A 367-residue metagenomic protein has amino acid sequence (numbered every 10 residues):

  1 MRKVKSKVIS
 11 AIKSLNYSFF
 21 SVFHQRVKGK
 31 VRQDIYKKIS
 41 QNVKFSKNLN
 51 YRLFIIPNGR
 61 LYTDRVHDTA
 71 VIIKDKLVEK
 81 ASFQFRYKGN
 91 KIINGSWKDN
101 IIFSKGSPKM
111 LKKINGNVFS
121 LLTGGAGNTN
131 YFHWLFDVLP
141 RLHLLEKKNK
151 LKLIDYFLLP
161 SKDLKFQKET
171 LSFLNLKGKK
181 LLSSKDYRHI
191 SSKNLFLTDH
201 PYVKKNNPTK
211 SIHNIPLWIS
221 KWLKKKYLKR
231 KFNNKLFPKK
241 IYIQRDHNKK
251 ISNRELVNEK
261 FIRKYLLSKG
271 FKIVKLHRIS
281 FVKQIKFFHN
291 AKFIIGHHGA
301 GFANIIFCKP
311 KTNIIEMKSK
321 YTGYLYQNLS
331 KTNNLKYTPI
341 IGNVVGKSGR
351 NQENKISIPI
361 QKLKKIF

Functional and structural regions predicted by a protein language model:
M1-F367: The feature primarily captures lumenal catalytic ectodomains of type II secretory-pathway glycosyltransferases
